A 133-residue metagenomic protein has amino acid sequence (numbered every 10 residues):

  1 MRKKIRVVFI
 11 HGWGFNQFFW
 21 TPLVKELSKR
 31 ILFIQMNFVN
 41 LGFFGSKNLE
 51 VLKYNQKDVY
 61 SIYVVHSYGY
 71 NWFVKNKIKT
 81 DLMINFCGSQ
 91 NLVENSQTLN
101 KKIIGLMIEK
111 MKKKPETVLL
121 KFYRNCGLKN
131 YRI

Functional and structural regions predicted by a protein language model:
R2-K47: Conserved HGGG/HGGXW glycine-rich cap/lid loop of the alpha/beta-hydrolase fold
F9-W13, S67, G88: Glycine-rich His-Gly loop
T21, F73-K75: Short, hydrophobic alpha-helix immediately C-terminal to the catalytic nucleophile
G45-Y60: Conserved acidic catalytic loop of the alpha/beta-hydrolase fold
I62-Y63, M83: Conserved alpha/beta-hydrolase fold motif
Y63-F73: Gly/Ala-rich beta-loop-alpha elbow adjacent to hydrolase catalytic centers
I78-K113: Flexible "cap/lid" loop of the alpha/beta hydrolase fold
L99, K113-I133: Conserved alpha/beta-hydrolase catalytic His-Asp/Glu region
